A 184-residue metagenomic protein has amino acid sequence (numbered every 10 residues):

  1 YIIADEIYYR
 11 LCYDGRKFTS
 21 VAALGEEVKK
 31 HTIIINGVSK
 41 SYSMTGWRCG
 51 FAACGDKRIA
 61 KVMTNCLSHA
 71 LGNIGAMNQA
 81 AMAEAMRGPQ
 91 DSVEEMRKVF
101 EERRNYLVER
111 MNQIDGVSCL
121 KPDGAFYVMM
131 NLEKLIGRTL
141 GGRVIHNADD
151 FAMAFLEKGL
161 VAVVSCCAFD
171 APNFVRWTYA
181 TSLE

Functional and structural regions predicted by a protein language model:
Y1-E184: PLP-dependent class I/II
